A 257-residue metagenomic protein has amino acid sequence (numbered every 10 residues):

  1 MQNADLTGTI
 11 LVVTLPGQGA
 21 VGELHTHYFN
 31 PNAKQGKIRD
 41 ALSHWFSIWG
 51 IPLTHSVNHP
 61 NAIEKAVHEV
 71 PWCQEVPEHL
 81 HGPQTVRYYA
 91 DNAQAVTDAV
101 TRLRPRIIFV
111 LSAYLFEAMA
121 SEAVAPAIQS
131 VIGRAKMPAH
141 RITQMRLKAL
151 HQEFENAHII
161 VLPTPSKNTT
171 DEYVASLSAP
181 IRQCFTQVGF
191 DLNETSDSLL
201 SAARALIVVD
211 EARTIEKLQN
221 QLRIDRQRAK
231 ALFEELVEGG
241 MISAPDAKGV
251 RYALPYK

Functional and structural regions predicted by a protein language model:
M1-D5, V21, S47-I63, M137 (+3 more regions): Ligand-binding pocket scaffold of soluble enzyme catalytic domains
M1-F109, A113-E122, P126: A polyanion-binding, active-site-adjacent surface
P31, F185-G189, G240: C-terminal alpha-helix/helix-terminus motif
G82-Q94, E122-E194: C-terminal capping/extension of enzyme domains
V100-T101, H151, I207: N-terminal cationic-hydrophobic initiation segments that often serve targeting/anchoring roles
N193-K257: C-terminal intrinsically disordered, low-complexity extensions immediately downstream of enzyme catalytic cores
